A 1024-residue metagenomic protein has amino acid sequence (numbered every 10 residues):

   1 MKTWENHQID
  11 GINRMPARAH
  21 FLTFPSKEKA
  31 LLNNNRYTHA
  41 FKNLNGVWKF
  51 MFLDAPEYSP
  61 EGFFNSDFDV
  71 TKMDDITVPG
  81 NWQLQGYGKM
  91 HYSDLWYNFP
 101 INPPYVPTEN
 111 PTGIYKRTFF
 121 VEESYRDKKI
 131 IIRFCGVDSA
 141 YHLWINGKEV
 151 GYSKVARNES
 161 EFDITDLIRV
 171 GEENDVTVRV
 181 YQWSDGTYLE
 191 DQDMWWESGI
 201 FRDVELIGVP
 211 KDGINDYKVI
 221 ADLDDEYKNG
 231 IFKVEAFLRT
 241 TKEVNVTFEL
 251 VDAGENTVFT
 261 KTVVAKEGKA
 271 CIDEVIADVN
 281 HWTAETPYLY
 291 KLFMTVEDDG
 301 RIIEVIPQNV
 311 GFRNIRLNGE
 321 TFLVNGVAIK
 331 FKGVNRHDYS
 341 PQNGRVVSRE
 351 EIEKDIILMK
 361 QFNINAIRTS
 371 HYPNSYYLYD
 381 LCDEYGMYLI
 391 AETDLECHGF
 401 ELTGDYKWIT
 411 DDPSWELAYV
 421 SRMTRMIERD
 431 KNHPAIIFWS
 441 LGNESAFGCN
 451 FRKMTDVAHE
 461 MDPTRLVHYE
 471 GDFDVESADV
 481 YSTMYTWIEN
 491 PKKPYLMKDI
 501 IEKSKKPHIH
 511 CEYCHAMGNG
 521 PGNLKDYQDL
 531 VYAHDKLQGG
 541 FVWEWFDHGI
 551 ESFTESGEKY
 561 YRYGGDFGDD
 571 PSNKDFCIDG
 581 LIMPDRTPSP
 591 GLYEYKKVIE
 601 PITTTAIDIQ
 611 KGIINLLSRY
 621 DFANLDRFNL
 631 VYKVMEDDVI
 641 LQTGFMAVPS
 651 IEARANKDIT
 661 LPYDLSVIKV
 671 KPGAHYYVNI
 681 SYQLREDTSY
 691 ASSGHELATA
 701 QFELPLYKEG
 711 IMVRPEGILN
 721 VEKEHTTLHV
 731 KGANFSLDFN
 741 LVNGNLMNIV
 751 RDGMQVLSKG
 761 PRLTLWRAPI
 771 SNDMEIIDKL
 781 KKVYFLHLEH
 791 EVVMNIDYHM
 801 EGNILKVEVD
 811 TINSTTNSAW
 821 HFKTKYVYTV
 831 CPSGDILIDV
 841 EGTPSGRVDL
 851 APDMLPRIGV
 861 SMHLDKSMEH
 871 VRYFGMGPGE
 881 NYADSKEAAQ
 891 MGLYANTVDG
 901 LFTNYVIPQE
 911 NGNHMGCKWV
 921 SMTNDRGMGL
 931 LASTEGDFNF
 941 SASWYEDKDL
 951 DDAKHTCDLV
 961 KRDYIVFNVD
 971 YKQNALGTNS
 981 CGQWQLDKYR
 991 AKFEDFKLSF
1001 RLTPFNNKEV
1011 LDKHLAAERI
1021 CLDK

Functional and structural regions predicted by a protein language model:
M1-K42, K49: N-terminal pre-domain segments of enzymes
T3, Q8-G11, N34-N35, K49-L53 (+8 more regions): Accessory beta-strand-rich segments of carbohydrate-active enzymes
R36-P60, T77-V78, Q83-Q85, W196-G199 (+7 more regions): Substrate-binding clefts and catalytic carboxylate motifs of secreted carbohydrate-active enzymes
G80-F134, D138-I145, G151-K154, P210-I220 (+7 more regions): Active-site-adjacent substrate/metal-binding segments within catalytic domains of carbohydrate-active enzymes
N81-L84, K89, W96-Y105, K154 (+6 more regions): An acidic-aromatic loop/edge-strand motif
L84-Q85, G136, Q182, T283 (+3 more regions): Beta-strand/loop-rich accessory regions of lumenal/periplasmic or secreted enzymes, predominantly carbohydrate-active
I145, N229-V264, A270-I272, L292 (+3 more regions): Beta-strand-rich binding/interaction modules
I356-M359, A366-L581, P590: Substrate-binding/catalytic cleft of secreted carbohydrate-active enzymes, primarily glycoside hydrolases
